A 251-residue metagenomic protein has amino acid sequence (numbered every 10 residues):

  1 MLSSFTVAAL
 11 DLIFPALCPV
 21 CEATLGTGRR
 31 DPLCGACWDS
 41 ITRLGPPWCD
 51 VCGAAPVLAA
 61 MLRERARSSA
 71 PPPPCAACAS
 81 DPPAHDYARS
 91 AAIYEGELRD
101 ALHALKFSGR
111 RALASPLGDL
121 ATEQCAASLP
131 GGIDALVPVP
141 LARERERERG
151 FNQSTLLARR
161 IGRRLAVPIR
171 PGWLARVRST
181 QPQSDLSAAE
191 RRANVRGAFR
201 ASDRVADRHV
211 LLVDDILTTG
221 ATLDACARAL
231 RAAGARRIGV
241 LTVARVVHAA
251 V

Functional and structural regions predicted by a protein language model:
M1-D214, T218-V251: Glycine-rich phosphate/pyrophosphate-handling loop used in enzymes and phosphotransfer proteins
